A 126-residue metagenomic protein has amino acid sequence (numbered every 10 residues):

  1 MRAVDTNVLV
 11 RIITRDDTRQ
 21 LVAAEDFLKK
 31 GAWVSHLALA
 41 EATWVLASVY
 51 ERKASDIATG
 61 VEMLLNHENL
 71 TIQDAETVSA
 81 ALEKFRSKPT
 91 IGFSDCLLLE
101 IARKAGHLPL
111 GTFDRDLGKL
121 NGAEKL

Functional and structural regions predicted by a protein language model:
M1, L99-L126: Acidic, PIN/NYN-like endoribonuclease modules and their adjacent C-terminal/linker elements
M1-V34, Y50-A58, E62: Short, well-structured N-terminal submotif of metal-dependent ribonuclease cores
V4-D5, V34, I91-G92, D114-R115 (+1 more regions): Histidine- and aromatic-rich ligand-binding microenvironments
T43-A47, E62-L65, L82, L99: Amphipathic alpha-helical segments within well-ordered protein domains
E62, S94, N121-K125: Internal alpha/beta domain cores that form substrate/cofactor-binding pockets in large enzymes and binding proteins
N69-G111: Active-site neighborhoods of divalent-metal-dependent phosphate/nucleic-acid chemistry enzymes
